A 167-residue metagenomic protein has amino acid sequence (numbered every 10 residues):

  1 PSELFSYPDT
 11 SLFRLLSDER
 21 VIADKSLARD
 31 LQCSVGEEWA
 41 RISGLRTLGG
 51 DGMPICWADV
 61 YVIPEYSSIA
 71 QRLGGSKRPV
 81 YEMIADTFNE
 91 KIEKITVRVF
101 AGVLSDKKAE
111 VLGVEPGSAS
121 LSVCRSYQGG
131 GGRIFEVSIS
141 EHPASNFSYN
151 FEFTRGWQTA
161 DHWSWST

Functional and structural regions predicted by a protein language model:
P1-D9, T167: Short linear motifs at protein or domain termini
S11-T167: C-terminal all-alpha effector/ligand-binding and dimerization domain of prokaryotic HTH-type transcriptional repressors
